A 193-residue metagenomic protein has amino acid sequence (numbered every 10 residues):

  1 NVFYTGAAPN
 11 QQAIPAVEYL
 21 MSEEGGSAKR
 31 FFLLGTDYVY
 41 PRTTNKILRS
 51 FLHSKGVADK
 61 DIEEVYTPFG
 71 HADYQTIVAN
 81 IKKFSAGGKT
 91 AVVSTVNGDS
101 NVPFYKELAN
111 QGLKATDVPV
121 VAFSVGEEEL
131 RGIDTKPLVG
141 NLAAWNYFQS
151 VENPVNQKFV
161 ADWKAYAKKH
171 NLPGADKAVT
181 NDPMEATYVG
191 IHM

Functional and structural regions predicted by a protein language model:
N1, L33, A175-V179: Short amphipathic alpha-helical segments at helix-loop
V2-Q111, P154: Extracellular/periplasmic Venus flytrap/periplasmic-binding protein
A7, L108-Y188: Extracellular/periplasmic periplasmic-binding protein-like sensory domains
I191-M193: Non-catalytic, well-ordered alpha-helical segments in soluble enzyme domains
